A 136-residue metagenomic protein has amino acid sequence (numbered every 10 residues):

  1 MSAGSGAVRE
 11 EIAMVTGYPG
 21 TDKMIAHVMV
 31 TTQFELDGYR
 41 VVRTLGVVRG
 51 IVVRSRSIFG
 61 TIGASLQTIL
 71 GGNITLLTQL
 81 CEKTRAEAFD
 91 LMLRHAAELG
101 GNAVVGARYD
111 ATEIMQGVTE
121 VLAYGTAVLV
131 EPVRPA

Functional and structural regions predicted by a protein language model:
S2-I58, T119-A136: N-terminal presequence-like segments and the immediate start of the first folded domain
Q33-L36, Y109-E113: Short, solvent-exposed loop/turn elements at beta->coil junctions and helix N-caps that rim active or binding pockets
V48, V53, T61-R108: Short, well-ordered alpha-helical segments
L66-Q67, T112, E120: Short, flexible coil/turn micro-motifs enriched in small/turn-prone residues
Q116: Short glycine-/acidic-enriched loop or helix-start segments at secondary-structure transitions that form or flank
